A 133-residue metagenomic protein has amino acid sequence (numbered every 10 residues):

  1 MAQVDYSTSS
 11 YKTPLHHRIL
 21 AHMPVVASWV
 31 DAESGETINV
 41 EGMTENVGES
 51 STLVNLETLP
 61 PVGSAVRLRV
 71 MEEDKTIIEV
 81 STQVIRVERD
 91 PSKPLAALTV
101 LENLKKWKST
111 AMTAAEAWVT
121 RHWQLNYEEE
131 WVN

Functional and structural regions predicted by a protein language model:
M1-N133: Structured alpha-helical
